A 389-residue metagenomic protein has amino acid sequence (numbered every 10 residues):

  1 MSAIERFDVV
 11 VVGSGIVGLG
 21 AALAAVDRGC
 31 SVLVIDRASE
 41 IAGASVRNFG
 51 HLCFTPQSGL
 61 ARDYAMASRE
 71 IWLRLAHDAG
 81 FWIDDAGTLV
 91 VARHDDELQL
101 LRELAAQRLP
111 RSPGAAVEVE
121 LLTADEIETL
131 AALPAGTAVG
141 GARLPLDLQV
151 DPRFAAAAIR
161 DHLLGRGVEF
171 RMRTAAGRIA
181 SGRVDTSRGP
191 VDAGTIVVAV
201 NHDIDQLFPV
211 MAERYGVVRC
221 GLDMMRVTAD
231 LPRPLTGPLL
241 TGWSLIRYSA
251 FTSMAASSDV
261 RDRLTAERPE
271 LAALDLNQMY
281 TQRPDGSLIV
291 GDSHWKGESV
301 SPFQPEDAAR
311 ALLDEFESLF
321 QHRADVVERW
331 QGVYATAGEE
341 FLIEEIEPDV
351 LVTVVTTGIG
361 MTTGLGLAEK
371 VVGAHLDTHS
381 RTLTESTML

Functional and structural regions predicted by a protein language model:
E5-F7, T186-T195: Core beta-strand elements of the Rossmann-like FAD/NAD(P) dinucleotide-binding domain in flavoenzyme oxidoreductases
V9-L33: N-terminal Rossmann-like FAD-binding beta1-loop-alpha1 element of flavoenzymes
V26-V46: Glycine-rich FAD pyrophosphate-binding loop
F49-L130: Dinucleotide-binding Rossmann-like beta1-alpha1 core, especially the glycine-rich loop that anchors the ADP
L52, W82-I83, H202-R323: Active-site substrate-recognition segment that forms the wall of the catalytic cavity or substrate channel
D63-Y64, V91-L100, A142-D161, F303-A308 (+1 more regions): Short beta-strand to alpha-helix junction loop
A142-A180, A193-G194: Helical element adjacent to the flavin cofactor pocket in flavoenzyme catalytic cores
D275, P284-I289, W295-L389: C-terminal catalytic lobe of FAD-dependent flavoproteins
